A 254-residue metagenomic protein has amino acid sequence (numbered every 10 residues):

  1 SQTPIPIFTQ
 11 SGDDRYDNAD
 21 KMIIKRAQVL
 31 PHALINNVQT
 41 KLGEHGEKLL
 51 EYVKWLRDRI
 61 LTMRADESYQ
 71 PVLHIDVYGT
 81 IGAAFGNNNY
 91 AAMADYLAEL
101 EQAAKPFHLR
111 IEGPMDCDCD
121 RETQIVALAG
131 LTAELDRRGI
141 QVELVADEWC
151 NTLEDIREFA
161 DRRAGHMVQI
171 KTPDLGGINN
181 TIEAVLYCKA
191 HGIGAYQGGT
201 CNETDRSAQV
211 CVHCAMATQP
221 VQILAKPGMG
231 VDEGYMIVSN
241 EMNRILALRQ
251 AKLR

Functional and structural regions predicted by a protein language model:
S1-T3: N-terminal capping/small domains of soluble enzymes
I5-T9: Histidine/cysteine-enriched polar flanking segments
Y16-C214, L224-E241: Catalytic core of soluble alpha/beta enzymes
M216-P220: Short, well-ordered loop/turn and helix-capping segments at boundaries between secondary-structure elements and domains
Q222-G230, L248-L253: Peripheral docking tails and interdomain loops at the edges of cofactor- or intermediate-handling domains
G234, V238-R254: C-terminal extensions of enzymes
